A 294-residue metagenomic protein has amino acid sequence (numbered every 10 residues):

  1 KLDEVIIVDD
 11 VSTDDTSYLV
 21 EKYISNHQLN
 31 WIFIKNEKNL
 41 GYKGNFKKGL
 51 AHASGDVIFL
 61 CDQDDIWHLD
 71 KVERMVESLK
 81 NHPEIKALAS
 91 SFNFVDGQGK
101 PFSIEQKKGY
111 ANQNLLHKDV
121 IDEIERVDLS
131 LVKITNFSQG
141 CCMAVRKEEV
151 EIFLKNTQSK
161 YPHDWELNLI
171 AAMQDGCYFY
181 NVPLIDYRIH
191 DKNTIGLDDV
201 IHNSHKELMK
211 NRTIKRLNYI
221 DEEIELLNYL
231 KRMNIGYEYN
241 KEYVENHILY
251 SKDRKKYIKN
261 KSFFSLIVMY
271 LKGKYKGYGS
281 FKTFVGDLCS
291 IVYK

Functional and structural regions predicted by a protein language model:
K1-I201: Nucleotide-sugar donor-binding/catalytic module of glycosyltransferases that assemble extracellular/cell-envelope
V132, Y161, R188-K294: C-terminal subregions of glycosyltransferases and related glycan-biosynthesis enzymes
